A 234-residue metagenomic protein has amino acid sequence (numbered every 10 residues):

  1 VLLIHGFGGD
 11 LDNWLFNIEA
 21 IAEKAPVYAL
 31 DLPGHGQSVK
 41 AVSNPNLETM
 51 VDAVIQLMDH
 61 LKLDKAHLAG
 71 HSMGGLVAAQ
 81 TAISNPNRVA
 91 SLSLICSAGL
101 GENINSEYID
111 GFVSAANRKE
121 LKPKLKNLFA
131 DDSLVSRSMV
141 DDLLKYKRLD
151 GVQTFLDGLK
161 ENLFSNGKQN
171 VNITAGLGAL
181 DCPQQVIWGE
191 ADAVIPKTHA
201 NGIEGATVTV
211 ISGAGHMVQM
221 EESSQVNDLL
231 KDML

Functional and structural regions predicted by a protein language model:
V1-Q37: Conserved HGGG/HGGXW glycine-rich cap/lid loop of the alpha/beta-hydrolase fold
L15-F16, Y28-M73, D228: Active-site loop/oxyanion-hole signature of alpha/beta-hydrolase fold enzymes
A79-I83, A90-P123: Flexible "cap/lid" loop of the alpha/beta hydrolase fold
A115-A179: Conserved alpha/beta-hydrolase catalytic His-Asp/Glu region
G167, E190-I195: Acidic catalytic loop of the alpha/beta-hydrolase fold
I173, P196-I203: Short alpha-helix in the alpha/beta-hydrolase fold that links the catalytic acid
L180, V186-W188: Short beta-strand/loop motif that positions the catalytic acidic residue of the alpha/beta-hydrolase fold
A214-N227: Catalytic histidine-centered segment of alpha/beta-hydrolase-like enzymes
